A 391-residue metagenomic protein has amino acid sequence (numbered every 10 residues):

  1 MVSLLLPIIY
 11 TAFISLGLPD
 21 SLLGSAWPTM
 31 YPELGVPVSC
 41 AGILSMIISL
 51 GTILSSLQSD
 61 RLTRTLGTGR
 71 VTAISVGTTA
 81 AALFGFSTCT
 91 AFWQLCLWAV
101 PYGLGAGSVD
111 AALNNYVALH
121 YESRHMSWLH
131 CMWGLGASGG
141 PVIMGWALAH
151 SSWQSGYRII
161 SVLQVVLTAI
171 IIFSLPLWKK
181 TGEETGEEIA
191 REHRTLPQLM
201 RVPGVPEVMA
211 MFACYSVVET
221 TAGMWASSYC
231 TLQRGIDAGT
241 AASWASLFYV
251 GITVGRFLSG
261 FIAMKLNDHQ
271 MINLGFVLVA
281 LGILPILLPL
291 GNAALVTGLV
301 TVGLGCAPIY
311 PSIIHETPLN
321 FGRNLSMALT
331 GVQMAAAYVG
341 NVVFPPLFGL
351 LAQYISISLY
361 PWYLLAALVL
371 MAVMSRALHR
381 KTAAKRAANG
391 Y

Functional and structural regions predicted by a protein language model:
L23-G24, P203-S246, V250-T253: Extracytoplasmic gate region of multi-pass secondary transporters
G35, G67, T88-W93, G235 (+2 more regions): Helix-breaking motifs and short loop linkers at transmembrane-helix boundaries and internal kinks in secondary membrane
L54-W93: Conserved MFS/SLC helix-loop-helix module at the cytosolic interface between two early adjacent transmembrane helices
S55-T68, G255-N267, A352-Q353: Helix-to-loop junctions at the C-terminal end of transmembrane segments in multipass secondary transporters
Q94, W128-K179: Helix-loop-helix hairpin linking two adjacent transmembrane segments in secondary transporters
W98-M132: Cytoplasmic helix-loop-helix junction between adjacent transmembrane helices in 12-TM secondary transporters
L266-I313: C-terminal transmembrane helical hairpin of 12-TM major facilitator-type secondary transporters
N320-I357: A late C-terminal transmembrane helix in Major Facilitator Superfamily
